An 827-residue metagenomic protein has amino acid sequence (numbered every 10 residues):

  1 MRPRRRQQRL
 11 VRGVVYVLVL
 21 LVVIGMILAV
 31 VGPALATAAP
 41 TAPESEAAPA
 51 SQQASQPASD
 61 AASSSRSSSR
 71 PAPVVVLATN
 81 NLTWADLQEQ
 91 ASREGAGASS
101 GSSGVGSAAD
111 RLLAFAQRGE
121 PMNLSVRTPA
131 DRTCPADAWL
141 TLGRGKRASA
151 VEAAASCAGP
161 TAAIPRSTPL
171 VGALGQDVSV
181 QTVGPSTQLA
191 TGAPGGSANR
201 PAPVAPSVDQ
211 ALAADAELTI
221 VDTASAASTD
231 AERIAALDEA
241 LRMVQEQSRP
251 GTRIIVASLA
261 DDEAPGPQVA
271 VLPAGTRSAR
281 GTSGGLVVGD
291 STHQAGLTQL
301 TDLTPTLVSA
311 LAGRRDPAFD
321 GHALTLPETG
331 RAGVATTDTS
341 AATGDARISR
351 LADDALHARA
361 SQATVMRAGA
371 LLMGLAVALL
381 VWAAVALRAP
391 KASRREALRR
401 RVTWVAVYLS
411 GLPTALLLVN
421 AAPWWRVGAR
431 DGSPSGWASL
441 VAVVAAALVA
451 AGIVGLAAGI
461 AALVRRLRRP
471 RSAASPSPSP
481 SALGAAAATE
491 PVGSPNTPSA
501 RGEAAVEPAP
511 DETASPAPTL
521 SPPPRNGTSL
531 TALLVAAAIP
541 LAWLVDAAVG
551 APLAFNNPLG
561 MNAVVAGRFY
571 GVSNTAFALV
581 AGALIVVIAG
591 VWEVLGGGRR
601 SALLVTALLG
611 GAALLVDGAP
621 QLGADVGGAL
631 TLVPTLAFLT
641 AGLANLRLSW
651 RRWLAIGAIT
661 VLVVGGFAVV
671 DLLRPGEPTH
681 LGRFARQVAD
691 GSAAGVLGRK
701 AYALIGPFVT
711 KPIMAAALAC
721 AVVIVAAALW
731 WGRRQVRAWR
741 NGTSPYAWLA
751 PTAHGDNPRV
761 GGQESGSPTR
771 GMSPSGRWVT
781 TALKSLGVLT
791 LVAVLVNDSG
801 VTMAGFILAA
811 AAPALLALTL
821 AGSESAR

Functional and structural regions predicted by a protein language model:
V17-A29: Hydrophobic membrane-insertion alpha-helices, especially the h-region of bacterial N-terminal signal peptides
A36-S51, S55-S361: Soluble extramembrane regions of membrane proteins in the secretory/endomembrane system
R314-D320, P327-E328, T337-L375, A537-F577 (+3 more regions): Transmembrane catalytic cores of multi-pass membrane glycosyltransferases and polysaccharide-assembly enzymes
R347-A473, P518-A563, T575-G596, R600: Core alpha-helical transmembrane segments of integral membrane proteins
A389-T403, V464-S529, Q735-R777, T781: Membrane-interfacial, low-structure loops and terminal tails that flank and connect transmembrane helices in multi-pass
A406-L416, A445-A451, A537, L604-L614 (+5 more regions): Hydrophobic membrane-spanning alpha-helices of multi-pass integral membrane proteins
D617-V626, L795-T802: Membrane-interface helix caps and helix-loop-helix hairpins in membrane proteins
W650-A658, L662-F667, P678-R686, D690 (+1 more regions): Long, compositionally biased intrinsically disordered regions
